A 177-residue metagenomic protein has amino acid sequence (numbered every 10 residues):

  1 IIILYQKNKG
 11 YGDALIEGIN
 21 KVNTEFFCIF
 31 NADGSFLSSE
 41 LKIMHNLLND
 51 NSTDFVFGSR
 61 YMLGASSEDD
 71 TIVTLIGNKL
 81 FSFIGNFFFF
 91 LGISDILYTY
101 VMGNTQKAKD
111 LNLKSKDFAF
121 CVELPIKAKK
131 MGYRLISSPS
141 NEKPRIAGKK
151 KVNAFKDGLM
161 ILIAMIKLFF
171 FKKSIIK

Functional and structural regions predicted by a protein language model:
I1-L4: Acidic donor-binding segment of Leloir-type glycosyltransferases
K7-K21, F26-I29, S38-F118, P144-L162 (+1 more regions): Acceptor/aglycone-binding surface of glycosyltransferases and processive sugar-polymer synthases
F30-N31, P139: Short beta-strand segments
G34-F36: Acidic metal-phosphate-binding loop of nucleotide-sugar-dependent transferases
V56, D95-L97, S137, S174-K177: Short, hydrophobic secondary-structure boundary micro-motifs
G92, K116, P125-K143: Catalytic donor-sugar/metal-binding loop of nucleotide-sugar-dependent glycosyltransferases
V122: DNA-recognition element of transcription regulators
I163-K177: C-terminal, non-catalytic tails of nucleotide-sugar-dependent glycosyltransferases
